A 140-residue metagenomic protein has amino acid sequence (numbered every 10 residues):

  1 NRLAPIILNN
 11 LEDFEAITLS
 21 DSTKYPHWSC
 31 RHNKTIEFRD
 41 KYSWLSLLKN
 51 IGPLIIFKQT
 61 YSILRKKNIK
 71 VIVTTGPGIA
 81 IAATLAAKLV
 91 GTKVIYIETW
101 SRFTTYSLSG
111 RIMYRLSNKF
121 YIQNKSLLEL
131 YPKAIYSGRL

Functional and structural regions predicted by a protein language model:
N1-L11: Short amphipathic alpha-helix
N1-L3, A80-A83: Short glycine/serine/threonine-rich phosphate/pyrophosphate-binding segments that cradle anionic phosphate groups
F14-G52, S126, S137: Conserved nucleotide-sugar phosphate-binding/catalytic loop shared by glycosyltransferases and other
E15-I17, N33-I36, V73, I95 (+2 more regions): Hydrophobic/aromatic beta-strand patches that form the interior of the parallel beta-sheet core in alpha/beta enzyme
L45-K70: An amphipathic, basic-hydrophobic alpha-helix
Y61-V71, I81-I95, R111-R115: Glycosyltransferases and closely related glycan-assembly transferases that use nucleotide-activated donors
T75-I79: Short His-centered aromatic/hydrophobic patch
T92-L140: Active-site-proximal region of nucleotide-activated glycan assembly enzymes, centered on histidine/acidic-rich loops
